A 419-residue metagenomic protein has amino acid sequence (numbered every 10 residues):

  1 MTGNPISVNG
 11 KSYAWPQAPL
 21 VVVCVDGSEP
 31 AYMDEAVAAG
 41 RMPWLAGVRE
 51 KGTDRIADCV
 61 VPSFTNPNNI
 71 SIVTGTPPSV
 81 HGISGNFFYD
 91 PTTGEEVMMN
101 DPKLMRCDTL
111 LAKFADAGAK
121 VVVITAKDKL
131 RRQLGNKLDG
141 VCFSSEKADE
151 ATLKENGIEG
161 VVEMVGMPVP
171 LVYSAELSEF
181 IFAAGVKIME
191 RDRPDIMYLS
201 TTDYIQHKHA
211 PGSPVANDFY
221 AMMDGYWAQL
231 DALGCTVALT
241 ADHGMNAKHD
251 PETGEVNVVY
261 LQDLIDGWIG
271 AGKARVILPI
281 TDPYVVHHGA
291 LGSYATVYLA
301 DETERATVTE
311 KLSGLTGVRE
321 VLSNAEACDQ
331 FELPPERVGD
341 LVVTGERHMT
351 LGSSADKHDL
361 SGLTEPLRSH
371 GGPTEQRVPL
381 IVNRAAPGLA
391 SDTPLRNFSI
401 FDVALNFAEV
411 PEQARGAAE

Functional and structural regions predicted by a protein language model:
M1-T53: Active-site-proximal N-terminal segment of extracellular/periplasmic enzymes that hydrolyze or transfer
A18, V25, R55, S63-F64 (+9 more regions): Secreted, luminal/periplasmic, and some membrane-associated catalytic domains that remodel anionic oxygen-ester
V22-C24, I196-S200, A238, V342 (+1 more regions): Structural motif
D34-G75, V122: Short, structured active-site-proximal loop/turn typified by the sulfatase FGly-forming signature C/S-X-P-X-R
V73-A210, A216, H287, S293 (+4 more regions): His/Asp/Glu-rich, glycine-adjacent segments that coordinate divalent cations and/or stabilize oxyanion chemistry on
F180-I181, A221-M223: Active-site glycine-rich loop that binds ribose-phosphate moieties when present
T344-E409: Low-complexity, glycine/alanine/valine/leucine- and proline-rich hydrophobic stretches
